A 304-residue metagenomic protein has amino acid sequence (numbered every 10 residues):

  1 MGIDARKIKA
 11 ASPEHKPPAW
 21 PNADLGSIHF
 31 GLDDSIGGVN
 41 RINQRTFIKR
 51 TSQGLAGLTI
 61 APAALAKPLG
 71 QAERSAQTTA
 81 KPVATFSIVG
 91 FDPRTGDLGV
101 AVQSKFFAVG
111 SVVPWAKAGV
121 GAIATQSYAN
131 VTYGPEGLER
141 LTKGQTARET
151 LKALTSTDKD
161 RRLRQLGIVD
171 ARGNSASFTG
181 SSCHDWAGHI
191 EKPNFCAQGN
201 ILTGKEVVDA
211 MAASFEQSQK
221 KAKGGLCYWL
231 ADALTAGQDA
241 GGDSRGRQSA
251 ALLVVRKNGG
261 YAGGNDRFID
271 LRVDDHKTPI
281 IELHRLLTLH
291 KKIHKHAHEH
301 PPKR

Functional and structural regions predicted by a protein language model:
G2-K9: Extreme N-terminal basic, low-complexity initiation segments that serve as generic localization/processing leaders
H15-P17: Cationic, low-complexity basic patches in intrinsically disordered or flexible, solvent-exposed regions
I36-T59: N-terminal secretory signal peptides and thylakoid transit peptides that target proteins across membranes
P68-R304: N-terminal nucleophile
